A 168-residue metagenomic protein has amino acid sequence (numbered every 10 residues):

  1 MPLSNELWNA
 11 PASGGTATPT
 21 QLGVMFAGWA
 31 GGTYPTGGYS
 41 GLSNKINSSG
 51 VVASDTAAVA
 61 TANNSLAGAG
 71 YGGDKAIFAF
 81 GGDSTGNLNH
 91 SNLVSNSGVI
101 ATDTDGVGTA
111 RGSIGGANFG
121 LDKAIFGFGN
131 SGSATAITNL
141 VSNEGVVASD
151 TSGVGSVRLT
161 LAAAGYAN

Functional and structural regions predicted by a protein language model:
M1-N168: Polar, enzyme-active/binding microenvironments
